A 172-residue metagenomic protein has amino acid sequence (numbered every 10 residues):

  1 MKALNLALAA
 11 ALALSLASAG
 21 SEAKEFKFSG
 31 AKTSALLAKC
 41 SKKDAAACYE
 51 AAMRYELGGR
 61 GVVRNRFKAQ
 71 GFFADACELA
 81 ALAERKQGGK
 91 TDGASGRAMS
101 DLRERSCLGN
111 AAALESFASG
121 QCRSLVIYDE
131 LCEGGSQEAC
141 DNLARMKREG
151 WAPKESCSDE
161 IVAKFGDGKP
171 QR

Functional and structural regions predicted by a protein language model:
A7-S15: Bacterial N-terminal signal peptides
A19-A23: Sec/Tat signal peptide C-region and signal peptidase I cleavage site
K42-A45, Y55-G59, F73, L79-A94 (+4 more regions): Short helix-capping/linker turns of helical repeat alpha-solenoids
E130, G134, E138, N142-R172: Terminal, low-structured helical/coil segments at or just beyond the last alpha-helical repeat
